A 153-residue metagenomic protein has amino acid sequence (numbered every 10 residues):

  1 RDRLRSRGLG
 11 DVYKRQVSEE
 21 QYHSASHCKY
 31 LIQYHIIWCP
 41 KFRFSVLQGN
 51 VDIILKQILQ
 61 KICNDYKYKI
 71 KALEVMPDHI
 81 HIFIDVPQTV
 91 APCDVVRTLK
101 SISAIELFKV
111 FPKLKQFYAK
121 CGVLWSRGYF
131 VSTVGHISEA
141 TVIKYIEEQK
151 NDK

Functional and structural regions predicted by a protein language model:
R1-Y13: Single conserved hydrophobic/aromatic residue that forms the stacking wall/gate of nucleotide- or nucleobase-binding
K14-K153: Basic nucleic-acid-binding interfaces
